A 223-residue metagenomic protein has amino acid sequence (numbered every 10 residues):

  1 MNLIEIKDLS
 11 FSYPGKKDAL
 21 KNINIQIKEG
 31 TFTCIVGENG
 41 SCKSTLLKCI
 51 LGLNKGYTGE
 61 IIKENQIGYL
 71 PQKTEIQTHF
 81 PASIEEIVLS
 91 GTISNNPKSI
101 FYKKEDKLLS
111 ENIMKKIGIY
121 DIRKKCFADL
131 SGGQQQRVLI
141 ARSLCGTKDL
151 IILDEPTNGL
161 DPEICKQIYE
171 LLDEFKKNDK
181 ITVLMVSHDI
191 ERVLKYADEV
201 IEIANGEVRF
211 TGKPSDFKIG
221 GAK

Functional and structural regions predicted by a protein language model:
M1-I6, S10-N22, K55: A short, flexible loop at the N-terminus of ABC-type nucleotide-binding domains that lies
L51: Helix-to-loop junction immediately C-terminal to a conserved catalytic motif
K104-I122: Conserved ABC ATPase "signature" region
C126-L130, Q134: Conserved ABC ATPase signature
I151-D154: Catalytic Walker B motif of ABC-type/P-loop ATPase nucleotide-binding domains
S187-H188: H-loop/switch region of ABC-family ATPase nucleotide-binding domains
V200-K213: H-loop (His-switch) and adjacent beta-strand-loop-beta switch element of ABC-type ATPase nucleotide-binding domains
